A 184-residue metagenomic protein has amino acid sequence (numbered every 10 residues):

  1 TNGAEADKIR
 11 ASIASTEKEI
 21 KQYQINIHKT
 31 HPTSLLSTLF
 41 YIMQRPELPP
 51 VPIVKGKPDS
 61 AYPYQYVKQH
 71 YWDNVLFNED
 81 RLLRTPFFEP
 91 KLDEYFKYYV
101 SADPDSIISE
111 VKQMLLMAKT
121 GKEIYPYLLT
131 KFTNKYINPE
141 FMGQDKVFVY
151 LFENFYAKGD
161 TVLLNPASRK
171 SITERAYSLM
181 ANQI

Functional and structural regions predicted by a protein language model:
T1-I184: Oxidative protein folding and maturation machinery
